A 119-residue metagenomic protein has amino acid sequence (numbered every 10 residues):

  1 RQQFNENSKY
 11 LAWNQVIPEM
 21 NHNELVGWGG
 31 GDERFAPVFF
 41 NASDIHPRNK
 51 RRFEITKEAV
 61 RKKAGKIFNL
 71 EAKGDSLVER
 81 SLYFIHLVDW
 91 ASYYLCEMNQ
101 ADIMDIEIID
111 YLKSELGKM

Functional and structural regions predicted by a protein language model:
R1-M119: A SIS-like phosphosugar-recognition module
